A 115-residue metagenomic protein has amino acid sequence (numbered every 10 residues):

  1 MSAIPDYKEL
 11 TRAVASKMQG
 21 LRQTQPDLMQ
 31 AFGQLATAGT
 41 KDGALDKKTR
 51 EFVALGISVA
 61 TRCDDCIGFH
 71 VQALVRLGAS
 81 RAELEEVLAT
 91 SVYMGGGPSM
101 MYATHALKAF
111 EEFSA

Functional and structural regions predicted by a protein language model:
M1-T49, M101-A115: Acidic, glycine/proline-rich low-complexity segments that act as flexible tails and inter-domain linkers
A36-T37, A54, V71-V75, L88-A89: Amphipathic alpha-helical segments within well-ordered protein domains
A44-T61, A82-A89: Immediate flanking context of iron-sulfur cluster ligation sites
T61, A79, G95-P98: Short coil/turn residues that cap or connect secondary-structure elements
C63-C66: Short cysteine clusters
F69-R81, F110: Iron-sulfur (Fe-S) cluster-binding segments and ferredoxin-like electron-carrier domains, especially [2Fe-2S]
E85-A109: C-terminal structural segments of small proteins and small subunits
